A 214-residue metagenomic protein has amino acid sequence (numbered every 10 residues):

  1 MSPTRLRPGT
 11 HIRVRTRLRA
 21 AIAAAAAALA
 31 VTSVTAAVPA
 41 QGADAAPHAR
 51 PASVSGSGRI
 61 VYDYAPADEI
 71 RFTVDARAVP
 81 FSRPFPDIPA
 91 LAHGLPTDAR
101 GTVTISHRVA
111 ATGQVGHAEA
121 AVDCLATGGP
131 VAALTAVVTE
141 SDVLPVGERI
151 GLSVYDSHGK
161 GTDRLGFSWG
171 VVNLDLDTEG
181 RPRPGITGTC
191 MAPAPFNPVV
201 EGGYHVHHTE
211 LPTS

Functional and structural regions predicted by a protein language model:
M1-A43: Secretory targeting and sorting signals
S2-P3, R17, A40-P47, C190-A192 (+2 more regions): Feature of secretome-associated and extracellular-like proteins
T32-S57, D63-A65: C-terminal region of N-terminal signal peptides and the immediate post-cleavage residues of exported proteins
P51-D63, D98-T104, L165: Short, hydrophobic/proline-enriched secondary-structure or compact coil segments at domain edges
I70-L152: Predominantly extracellular/secreted and cell-surface proteins with exposed, flexible low-complexity segments
V137-T139, Y155, G170-V172: Active-site-proximal beta-strand/loop segments in catalytic clefts of secreted hydrolases
V146, I150-G159, N173: Conserved RNA-binding domains used in RNP assembly and mRNA/RNA metabolism
H158-S214: Extracellularly exposed regions in secreted/surface proteins, prominently low-complexity, repeat-rich
